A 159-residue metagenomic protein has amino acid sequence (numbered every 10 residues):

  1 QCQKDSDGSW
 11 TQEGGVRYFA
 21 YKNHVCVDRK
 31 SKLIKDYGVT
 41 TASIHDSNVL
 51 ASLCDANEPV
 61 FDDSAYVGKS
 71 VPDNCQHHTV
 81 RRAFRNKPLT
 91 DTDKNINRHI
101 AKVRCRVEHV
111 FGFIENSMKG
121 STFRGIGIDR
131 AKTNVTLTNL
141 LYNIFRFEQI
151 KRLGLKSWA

Functional and structural regions predicted by a protein language model:
Q1-D73: Polybasic low-complexity intrinsically disordered regions
S6, H24, K32-I34, R104 (+3 more regions): Residue-level detector of intrinsically disordered/flexible regions characterized by low predicted structural confidence
L33-I34, F84-R85, F147: Short, acidic Gly/Pro/Ser/Thr-rich loop/turn segments
D55-V60, S64-T136: Helix-centered, glycine/charged polyanion-binding patches within enzymatic domains that contact phosphate-containing
S117, S121, Q149-A159: A short, flexible helix-boundary coil/loop motif
T136-L137, F147-I150: Aspartic protease catalytic domain
